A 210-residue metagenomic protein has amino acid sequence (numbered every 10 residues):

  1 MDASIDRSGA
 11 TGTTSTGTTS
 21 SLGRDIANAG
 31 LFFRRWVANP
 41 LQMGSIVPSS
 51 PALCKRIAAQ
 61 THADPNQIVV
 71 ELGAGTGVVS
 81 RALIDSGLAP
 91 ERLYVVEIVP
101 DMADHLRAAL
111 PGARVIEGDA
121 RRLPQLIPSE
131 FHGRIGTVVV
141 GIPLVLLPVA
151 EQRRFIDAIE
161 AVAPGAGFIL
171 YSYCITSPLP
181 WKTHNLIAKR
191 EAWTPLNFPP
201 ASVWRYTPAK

Functional and structural regions predicted by a protein language model:
F32-A63: Class I SAM-dependent methyltransferase Rossmann-like catalytic core, especially the SAM/SAH-binding loop
N66-G75: Conserved class I S-adenosyl-L-methionine
T76-L88: Conserved SAM-binding loop of SAM-dependent methyltransferases across substrates and taxa, primarily the Class I
V99: Conserved SAM/SAH-binding beta-strand->alpha-helix loop
A103-H132: S-adenosyl-L-methionine
R153-G165: A short glycine-rich, Lys/Arg-flanked "PGG" loop and its adjoining helix->strand segment in the class I
G165-C174: Conserved beta-strand signature within the Rossmann-like core of class I S-adenosyl-L-methionine
S177-K210: Active-site capping/gating segments
